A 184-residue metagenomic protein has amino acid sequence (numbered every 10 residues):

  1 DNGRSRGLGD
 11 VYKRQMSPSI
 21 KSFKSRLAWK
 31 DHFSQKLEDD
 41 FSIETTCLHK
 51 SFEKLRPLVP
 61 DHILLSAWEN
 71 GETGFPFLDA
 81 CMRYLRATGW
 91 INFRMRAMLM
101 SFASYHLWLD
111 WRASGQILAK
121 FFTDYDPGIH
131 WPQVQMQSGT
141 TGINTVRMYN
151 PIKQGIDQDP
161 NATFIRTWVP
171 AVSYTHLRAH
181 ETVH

Functional and structural regions predicted by a protein language model:
D1, T88-G89, L107: Alpha-helix N-cap/helix-initiation motif
D1-Y12, H176-H184: Single conserved hydrophobic/aromatic residue that forms the stacking wall/gate of nucleotide- or nucleobase-binding
R6, D10-A97, Q137, Q154-D157 (+1 more regions): Gly/Thr-rich phosphate-binding loop signature of adenosyl cofactor/nucleotide-binding cores
F23, S114-I117: Extended, well-ordered alpha-helical scaffold segments
R56, H106, I117-R178: C-terminal, helix-dominated tail/subdomain
L107-A113: Short glycine/threonine-rich loop-to-helix capping motif typified by GTGT followed within a few residues by an Asp-Pro
